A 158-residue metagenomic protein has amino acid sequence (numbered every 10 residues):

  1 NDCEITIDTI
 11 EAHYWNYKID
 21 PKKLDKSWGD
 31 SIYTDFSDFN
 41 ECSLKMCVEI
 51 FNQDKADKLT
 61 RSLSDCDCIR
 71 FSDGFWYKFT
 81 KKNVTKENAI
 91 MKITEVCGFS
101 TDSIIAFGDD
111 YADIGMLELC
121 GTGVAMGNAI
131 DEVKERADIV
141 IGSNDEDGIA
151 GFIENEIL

Functional and structural regions predicted by a protein language model:
D2-F107, Y111-I114: Conserved acidic, metal-coordinating active-site core of Asp-based, Mg2+-dependent phosphoryl-transfer enzymes
K78-L158: Mg2+-dependent phosphoryl-transfer enzymes with acidic/Ser/Thr/Gly-rich catalytic loops
